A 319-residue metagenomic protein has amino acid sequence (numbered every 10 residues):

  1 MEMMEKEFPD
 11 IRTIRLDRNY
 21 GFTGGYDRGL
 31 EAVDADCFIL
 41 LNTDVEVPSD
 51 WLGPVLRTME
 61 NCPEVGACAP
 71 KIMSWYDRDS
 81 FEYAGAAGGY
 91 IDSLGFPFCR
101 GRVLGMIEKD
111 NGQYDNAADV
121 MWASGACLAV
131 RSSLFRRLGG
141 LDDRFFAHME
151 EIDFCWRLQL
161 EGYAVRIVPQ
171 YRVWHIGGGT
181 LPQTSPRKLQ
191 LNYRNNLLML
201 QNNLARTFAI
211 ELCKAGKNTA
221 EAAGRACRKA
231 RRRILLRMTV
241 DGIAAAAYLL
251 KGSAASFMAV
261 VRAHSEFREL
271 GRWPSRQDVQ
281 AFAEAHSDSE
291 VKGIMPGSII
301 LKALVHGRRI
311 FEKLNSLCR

Functional and structural regions predicted by a protein language model:
M1-E2, D27, A35, S49-E60 (+1 more regions): Short alpha-helix within the catalytic core of nucleotide-sugar-dependent glycosyltransferases
M1-R15: Acidic donor-binding segment of Leloir-type glycosyltransferases
R15-V33, T43-V45, P54: Glycine-rich, basic loop-to-helix element that forms the pyrophosphate-binding segment of sugar-nucleotide handling
F38: Short aromatic/hydrophobic "clamp" motif used to bind/position activated sugar donors
E46-F96: Conserved donor NDP-sugar-binding/catalytic core segment of glycosyltransferases
G89-V120: Short, flexible, basic/aromatic active-site loop/helix in glycosyltransferases
D115-R172: A short, conserved alpha-helix in the catalytic core of glycosyltransferases
E161-Q280, S298: Active-site-adjacent helix/loop segment of glycosyltransferases that harbors family-specific signature motifs
